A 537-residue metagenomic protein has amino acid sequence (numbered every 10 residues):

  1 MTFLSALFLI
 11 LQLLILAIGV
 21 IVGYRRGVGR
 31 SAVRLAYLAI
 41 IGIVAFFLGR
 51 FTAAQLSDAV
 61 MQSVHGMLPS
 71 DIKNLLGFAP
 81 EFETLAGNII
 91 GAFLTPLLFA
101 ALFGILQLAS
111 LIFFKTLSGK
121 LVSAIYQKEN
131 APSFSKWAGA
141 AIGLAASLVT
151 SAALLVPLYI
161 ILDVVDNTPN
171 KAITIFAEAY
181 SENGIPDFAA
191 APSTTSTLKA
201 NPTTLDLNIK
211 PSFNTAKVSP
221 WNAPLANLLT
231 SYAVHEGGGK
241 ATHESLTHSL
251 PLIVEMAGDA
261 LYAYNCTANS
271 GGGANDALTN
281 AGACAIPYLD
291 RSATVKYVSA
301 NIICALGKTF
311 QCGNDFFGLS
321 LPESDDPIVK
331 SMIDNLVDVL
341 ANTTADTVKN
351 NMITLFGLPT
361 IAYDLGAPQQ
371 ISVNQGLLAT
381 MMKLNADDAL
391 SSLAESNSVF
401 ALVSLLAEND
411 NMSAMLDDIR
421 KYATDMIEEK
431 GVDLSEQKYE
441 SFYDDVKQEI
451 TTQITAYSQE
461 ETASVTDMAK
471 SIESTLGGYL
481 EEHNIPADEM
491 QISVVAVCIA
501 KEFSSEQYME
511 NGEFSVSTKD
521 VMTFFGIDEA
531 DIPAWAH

Functional and structural regions predicted by a protein language model:
M1-H537: Alpha-helical transmembrane segments and their juxtamembrane interface "caps" in small multi-pass membrane proteins
